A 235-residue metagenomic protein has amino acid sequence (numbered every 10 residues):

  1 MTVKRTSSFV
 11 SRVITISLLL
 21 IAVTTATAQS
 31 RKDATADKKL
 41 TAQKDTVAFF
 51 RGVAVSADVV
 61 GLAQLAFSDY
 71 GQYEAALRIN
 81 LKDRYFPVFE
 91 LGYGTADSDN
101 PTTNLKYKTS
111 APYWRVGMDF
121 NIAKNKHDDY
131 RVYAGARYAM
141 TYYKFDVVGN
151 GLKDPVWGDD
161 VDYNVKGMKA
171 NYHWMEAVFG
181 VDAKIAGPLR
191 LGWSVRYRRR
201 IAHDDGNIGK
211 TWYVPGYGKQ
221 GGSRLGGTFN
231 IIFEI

Functional and structural regions predicted by a protein language model:
V13-T24: Bacterial N-terminal signal peptides
A26-N80, N230-I235: Short glycine/proline- and aromatic-enriched beta-strand/turn motifs that initiate or cap beta-hairpins
L40-R51, R84, A123-R131, I185-L191: Short loop/turn motifs that connect adjacent beta-strands in outer-membrane beta-barrel proteins
R51, D69-Y73, S110-W114, Y130 (+2 more regions): Residues that define the transmembrane beta-barrel architecture of outer-membrane proteins
V53-G61, F89-Y93, A134-M140, V181 (+2 more regions): Transmembrane beta-barrel strands of outer-membrane/channel proteins
V60-A63, N100-Y107, V161-G167, V214-K219: Extracellular loop and loop/strand-boundary signature of outer-membrane beta-barrel proteins
Y85, E90-G158, T228-F233: Gram-negative (and chloroplast) outer-membrane scaffold detector with strong preference for beta-barrel transmembrane
A177, K184-I235: Predominantly the C-terminal beta-signal and adjacent terminal strand-loop region of outer-membrane beta-barrel
